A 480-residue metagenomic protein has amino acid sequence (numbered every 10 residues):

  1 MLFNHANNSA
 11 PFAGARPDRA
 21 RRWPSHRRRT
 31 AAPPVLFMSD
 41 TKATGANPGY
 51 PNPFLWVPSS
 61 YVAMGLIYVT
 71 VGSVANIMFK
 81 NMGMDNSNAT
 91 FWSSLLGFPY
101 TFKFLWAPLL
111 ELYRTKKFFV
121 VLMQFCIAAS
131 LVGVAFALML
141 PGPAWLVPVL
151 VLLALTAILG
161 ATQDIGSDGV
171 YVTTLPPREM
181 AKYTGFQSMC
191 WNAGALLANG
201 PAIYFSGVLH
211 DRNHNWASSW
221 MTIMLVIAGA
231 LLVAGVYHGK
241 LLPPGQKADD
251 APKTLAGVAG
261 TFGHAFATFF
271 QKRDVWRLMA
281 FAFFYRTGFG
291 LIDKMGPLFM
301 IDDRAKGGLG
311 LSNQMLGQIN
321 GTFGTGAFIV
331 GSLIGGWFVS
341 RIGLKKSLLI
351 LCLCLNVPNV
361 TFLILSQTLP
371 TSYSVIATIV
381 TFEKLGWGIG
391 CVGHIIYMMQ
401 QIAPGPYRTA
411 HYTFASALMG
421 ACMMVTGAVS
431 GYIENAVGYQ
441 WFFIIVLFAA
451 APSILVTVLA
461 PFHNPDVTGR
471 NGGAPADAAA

Functional and structural regions predicted by a protein language model:
S39-P51, G245-L278, A480: Juxtamembrane intracellular "pre-TM" segments in multi-pass secondary transporters
T44-Y100, R277-F281, Y285-D303: Helix-loop boundary and gating motifs at the non-cytosolic
F98-K103, G317-S340, L351, L355-P358: Transmembrane alpha-helices of Major Facilitator/SLC transporters
F102-T115, V330-K346, E434-N435: Helix-to-loop junctions at the C-terminal end of transmembrane segments in multipass secondary transporters
F125-P143, L353-T371: C-terminal ends and interior cores of transmembrane alpha-helices in multi-pass membrane transporters/permeases
T162-L175, I389-P404: Intracellular juxtamembrane helix-capping segments at the cytosolic ends of symmetry-related transmembrane helices
T184-S206, S416-T426: Glycine-rich segments within core transmembrane alpha-helices of 12-TM secondary carriers
A228-A248, V456-P461: C-terminal membrane-cytosol helix-exit motif in multi-pass small-molecule transporters
